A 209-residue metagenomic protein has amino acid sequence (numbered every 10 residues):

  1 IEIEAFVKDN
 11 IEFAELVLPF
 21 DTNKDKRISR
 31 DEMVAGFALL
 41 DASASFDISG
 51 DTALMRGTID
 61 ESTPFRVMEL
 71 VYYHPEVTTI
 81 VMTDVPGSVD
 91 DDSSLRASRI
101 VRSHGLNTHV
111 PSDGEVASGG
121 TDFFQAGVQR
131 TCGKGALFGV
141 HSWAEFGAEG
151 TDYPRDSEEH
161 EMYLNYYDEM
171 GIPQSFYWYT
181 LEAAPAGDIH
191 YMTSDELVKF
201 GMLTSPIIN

Functional and structural regions predicted by a protein language model:
I1-V7, F20-T22: Eukaryotic Ca2+-signaling machinery
I11-D31: Primarily EF-hand calcium-binding motifs
F13-A14, R30, P64-V71, S94-S98 (+7 more regions): Extracytoplasmic/secreted envelope proteins and their assembly/folding machinery, especially bacterial periplasmic
L16, T52-R56, T79-T83, N107-H109 (+3 more regions): Soluble periplasmic/extracytoplasmic beta-strand elements of cell-envelope proteins
R27-R30, T79-T83, H109-D113, G133-A136 (+2 more regions): Surface-exposed patches in mature extracellular/periplasmic domains of secreted proteins
V34-E76, D84-V89, G135-Q174: Small-residue-centered hinge/linker elements
P86, S93, R102-A144: Glycine-rich beta-to-alpha active-site loop
F146-N209: Charged, glycine-interspersed solvent-exposed loop segments at helix/strand-loop junctions that cap or gate access
